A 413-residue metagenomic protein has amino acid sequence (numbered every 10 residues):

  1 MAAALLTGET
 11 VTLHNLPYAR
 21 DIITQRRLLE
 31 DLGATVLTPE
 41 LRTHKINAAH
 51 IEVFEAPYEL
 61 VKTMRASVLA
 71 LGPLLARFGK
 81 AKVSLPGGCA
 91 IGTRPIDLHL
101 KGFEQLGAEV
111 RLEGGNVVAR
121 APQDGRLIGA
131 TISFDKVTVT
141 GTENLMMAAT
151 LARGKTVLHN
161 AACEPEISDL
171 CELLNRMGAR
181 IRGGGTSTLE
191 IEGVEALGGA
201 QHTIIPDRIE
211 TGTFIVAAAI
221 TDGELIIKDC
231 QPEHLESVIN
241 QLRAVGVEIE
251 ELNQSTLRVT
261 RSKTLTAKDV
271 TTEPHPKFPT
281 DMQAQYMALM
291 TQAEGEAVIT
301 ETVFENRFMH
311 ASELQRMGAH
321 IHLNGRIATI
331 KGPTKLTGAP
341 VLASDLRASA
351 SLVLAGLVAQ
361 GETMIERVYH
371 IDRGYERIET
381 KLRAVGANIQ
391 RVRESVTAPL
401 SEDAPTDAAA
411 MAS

Functional and structural regions predicted by a protein language model:
M1-S413: Short, structured segments at the rim of ligand-binding sites
